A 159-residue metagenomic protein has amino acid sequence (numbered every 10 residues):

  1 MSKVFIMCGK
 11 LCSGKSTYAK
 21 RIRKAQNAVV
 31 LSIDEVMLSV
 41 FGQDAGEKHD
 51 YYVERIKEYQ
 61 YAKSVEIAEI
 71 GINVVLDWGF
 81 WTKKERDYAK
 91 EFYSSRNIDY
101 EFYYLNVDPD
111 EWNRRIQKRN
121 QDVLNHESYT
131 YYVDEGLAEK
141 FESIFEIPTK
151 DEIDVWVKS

Functional and structural regions predicted by a protein language model:
M1-F5, I70-I72: Pre-Walker A (Motif I) flank of P-loop NTPase domains
S2, C8, R21, A25 (+2 more regions): Conserved GTP-binding G-domain of TRAFAC-class P-loop NTPases and closely related GTPase folds
M7-S13, R21-I22, K83-E91, F102: A structural preference for long, well-packed, hydrophobic secondary-structure segments
S13, T17-I72: Conserved substrate/cofactor phosphate-moiety recognition/catalytic segment in nucleotide-dependent phosphotransferases
E47-Y51, Y93-S94, R119-V123: Short, hinge-like loop/turn segments at secondary-structure boundaries
Y52-R96, Y100: Glycine-rich phosphate-binding loop used to anchor ATP phosphates in small-molecule kinases, encompassing both
L76-D77, Y103-N106, V157-K158: Conserved beta-strand segments of the P-loop GTPase G domain that flank and frequently precede/overlap
R96-I116: Conserved phosphate-donor/acceptor-positioning beta-strand/loop module used by diverse small-molecule
